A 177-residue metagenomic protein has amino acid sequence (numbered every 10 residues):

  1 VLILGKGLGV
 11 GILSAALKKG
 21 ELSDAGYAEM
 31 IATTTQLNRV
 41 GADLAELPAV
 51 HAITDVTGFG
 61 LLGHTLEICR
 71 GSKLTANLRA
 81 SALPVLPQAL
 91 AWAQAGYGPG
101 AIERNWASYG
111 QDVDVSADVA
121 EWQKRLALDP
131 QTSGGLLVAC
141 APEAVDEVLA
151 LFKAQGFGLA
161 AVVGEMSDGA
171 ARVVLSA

Functional and structural regions predicted by a protein language model:
V1-A177: Helix-biased detector of long, well-ordered alpha-helical tracts
